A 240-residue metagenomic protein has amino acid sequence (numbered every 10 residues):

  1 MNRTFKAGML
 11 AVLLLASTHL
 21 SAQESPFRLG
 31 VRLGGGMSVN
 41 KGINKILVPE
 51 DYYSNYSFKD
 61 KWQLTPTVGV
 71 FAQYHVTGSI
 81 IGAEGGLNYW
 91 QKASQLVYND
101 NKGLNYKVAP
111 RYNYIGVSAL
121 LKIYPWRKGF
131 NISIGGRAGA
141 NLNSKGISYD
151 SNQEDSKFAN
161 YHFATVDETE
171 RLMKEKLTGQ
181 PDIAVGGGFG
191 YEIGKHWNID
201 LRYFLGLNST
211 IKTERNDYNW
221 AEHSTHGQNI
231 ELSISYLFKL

Functional and structural regions predicted by a protein language model:
M1-P26, K239-L240: Cleavable N-terminal export/targeting peptides
S25-F71, H75, S79: Start-of-domain marker
R28, H226-L240: Outer-membrane beta-barrel "beta-signal"
V31-M37, P66-Y74, L87-Y89, V117-I123 (+4 more regions): Residues on the lipid-exposed face of transmembrane beta-strands in outer-membrane beta-barrel proteins
V39-Q63, Q91-N113, A140-D182, G186 (+1 more regions): Extracellular/periplasm-exposed beta-strand and loop segments of Gram-negative cell-envelope proteins, dominated by
F71-G103: Mid-chain, structured segments of secreted extracytoplasmic proteins
S79-A83, G129-F130, K195-L201, L240: Repeated loop/turn-to-beta-strand initiation elements of outer-membrane beta-barrel proteins
V108, L121, K128-F130: Helix-adjacent hinge/juxtasegments
